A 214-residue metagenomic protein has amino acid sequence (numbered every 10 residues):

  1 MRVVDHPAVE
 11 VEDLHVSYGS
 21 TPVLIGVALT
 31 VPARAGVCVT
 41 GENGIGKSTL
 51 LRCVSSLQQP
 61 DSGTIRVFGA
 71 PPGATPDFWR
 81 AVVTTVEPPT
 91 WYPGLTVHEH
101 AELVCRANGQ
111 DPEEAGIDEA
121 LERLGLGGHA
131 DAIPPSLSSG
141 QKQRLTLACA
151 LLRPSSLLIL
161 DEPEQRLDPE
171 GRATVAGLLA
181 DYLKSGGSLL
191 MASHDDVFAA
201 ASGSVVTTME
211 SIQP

Functional and structural regions predicted by a protein language model:
V9, L24-G26: Conserved structural motif at the start of ABC-family nucleotide-binding domains
S55: Helix-to-loop junction immediately C-terminal to a conserved catalytic motif
G63-F78: Conserved ABC transporter NBD signature motif
P88, P93-N108: Q-loop/switch helix immediately C-terminal to the Walker
E102, P112-H129, A148: Conserved ABC ATPase "signature" region
I133-L137: Conserved ABC ATPase signature
L158-E162: Catalytic Walker B motif of ABC-type/P-loop ATPase nucleotide-binding domains
